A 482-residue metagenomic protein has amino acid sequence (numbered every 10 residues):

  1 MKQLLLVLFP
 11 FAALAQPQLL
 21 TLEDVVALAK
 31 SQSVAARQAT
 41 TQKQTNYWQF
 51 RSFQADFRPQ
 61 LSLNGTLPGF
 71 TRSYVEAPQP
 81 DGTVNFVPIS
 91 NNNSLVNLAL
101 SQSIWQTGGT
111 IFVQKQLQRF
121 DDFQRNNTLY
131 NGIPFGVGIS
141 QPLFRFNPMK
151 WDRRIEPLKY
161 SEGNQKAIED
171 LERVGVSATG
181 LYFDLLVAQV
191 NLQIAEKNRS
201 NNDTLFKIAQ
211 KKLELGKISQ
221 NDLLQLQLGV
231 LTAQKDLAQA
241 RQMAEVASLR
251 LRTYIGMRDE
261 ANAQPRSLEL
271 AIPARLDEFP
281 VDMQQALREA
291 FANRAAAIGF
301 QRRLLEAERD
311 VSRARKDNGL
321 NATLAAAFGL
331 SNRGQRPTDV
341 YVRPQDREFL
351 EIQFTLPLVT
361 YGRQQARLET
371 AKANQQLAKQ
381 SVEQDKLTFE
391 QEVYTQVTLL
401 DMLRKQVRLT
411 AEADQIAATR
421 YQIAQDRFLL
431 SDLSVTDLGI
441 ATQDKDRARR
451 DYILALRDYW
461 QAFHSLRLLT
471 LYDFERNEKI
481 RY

Functional and structural regions predicted by a protein language model:
Q3, R154-L158, N164-E289, L399 (+3 more regions): Periplasmic alpha-helical coiled-coil/stalk elements that build and connect Gram-negative outer-membrane
Q3-A12: Sec-dependent N-terminal signal peptides
A13-P17: Boundary at the C-terminal end of the N-terminal hydrophobic targeting segment
V26-K30, T83, D222-L223, M257-A325 (+2 more regions): Amphipathic alpha-helical coiled-coil scaffold segments and their short linker/junction regions
A27-R37, Q44-Q60, N97-L129, V137-I155 (+6 more regions): A glycine-/polar-enriched beta->alpha junction
Q38-F53, G163, D170, V174-E196 (+7 more regions): Amphipathic alpha-helical coiled-coil segments
S62, G69-T71, D259-N262, R275-D277 (+1 more regions): Acidic, low-complexity, intrinsically disordered peripheral segments
N64-V137, E269-P280, S312-K316, A325-L356 (+1 more regions): Small/polar, glycine/serine/threonine/aspartate-rich low-complexity segments that form flexible
